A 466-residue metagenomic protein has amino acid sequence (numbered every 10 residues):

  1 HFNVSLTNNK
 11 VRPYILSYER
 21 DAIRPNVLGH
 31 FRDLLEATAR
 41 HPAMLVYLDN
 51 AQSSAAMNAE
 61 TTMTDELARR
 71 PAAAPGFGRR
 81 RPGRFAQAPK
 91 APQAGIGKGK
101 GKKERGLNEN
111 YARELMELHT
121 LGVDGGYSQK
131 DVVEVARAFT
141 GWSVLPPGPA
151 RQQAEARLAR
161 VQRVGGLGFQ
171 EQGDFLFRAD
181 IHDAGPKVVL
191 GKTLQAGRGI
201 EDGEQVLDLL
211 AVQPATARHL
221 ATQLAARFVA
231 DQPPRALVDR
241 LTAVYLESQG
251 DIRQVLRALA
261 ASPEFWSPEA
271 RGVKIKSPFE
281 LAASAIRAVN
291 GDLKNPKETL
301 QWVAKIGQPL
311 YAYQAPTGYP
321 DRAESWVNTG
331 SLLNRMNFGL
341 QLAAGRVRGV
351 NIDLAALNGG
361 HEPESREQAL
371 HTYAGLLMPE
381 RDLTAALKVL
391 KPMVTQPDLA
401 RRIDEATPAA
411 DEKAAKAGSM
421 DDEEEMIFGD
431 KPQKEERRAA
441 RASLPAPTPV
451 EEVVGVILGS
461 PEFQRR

Functional and structural regions predicted by a protein language model:
H1-T7, R40-M44, S53, A138-W142 (+3 more regions): Glycine-rich, acidic and aromatic/proline-enriched surface loops and short helix-turn segments that act as binding
F2, Q213-S248, R257-R466: Flexible, low-complexity segments enriched for small/polar residues
F2-T61: A conserved hydrophobic secondary-structure block that centers on an alpha-helix together with its immediately flanking
L28-R32, P42, S128, T216-R218 (+1 more regions): Loop/turn elements at helix/coil->beta-strand transitions in domains of secreted/extracellular proteins
P42, V46-P147: Activity-critical C-terminal alpha-helical subdomain
P42-A43, S53, E114-E117, A138-W142 (+3 more regions): Cell-wall polysaccharide-cleaving catalytic domain and substrate-binding groove, primarily in peptidoglycan/chitin
E60-K102, R160, P397-R441: Intrinsically disordered, low-complexity segments enriched in small/polar residues
S128, V133-R137, G141-I200: Long, well-ordered, tryptophan-enriched scaffold segments
